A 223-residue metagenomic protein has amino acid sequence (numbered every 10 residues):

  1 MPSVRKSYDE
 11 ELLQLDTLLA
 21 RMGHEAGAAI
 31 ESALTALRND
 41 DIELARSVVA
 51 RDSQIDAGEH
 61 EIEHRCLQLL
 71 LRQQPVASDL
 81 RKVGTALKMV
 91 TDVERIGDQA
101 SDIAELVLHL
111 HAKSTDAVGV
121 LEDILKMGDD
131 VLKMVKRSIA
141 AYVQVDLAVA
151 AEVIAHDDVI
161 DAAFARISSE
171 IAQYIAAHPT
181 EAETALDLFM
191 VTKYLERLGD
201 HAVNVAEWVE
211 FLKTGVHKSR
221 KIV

Functional and structural regions predicted by a protein language model:
M1-V223: Cytosolic, long alpha-helical scaffolding segments
